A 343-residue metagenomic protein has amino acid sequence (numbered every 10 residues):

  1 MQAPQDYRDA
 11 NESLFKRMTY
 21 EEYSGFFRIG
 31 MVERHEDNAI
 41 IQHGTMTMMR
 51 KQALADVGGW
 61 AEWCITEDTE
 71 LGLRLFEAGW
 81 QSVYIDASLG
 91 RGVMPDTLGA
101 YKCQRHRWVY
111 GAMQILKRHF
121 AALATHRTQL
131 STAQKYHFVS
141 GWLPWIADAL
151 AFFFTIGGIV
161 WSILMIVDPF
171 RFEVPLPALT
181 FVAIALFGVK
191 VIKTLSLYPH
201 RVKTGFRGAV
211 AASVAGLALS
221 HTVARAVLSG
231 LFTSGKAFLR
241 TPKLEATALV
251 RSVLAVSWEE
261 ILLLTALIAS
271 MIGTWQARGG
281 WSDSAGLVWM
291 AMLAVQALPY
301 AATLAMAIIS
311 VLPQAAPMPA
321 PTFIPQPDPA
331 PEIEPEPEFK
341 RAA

Functional and structural regions predicted by a protein language model:
M1-I65, E77, L98-V139, L143: Long helical/loop segments within the catalytic core of UDP-sugar-dependent glycosyltransferases, especially the large
A10, G92-V93: Generic structural signal for helix capping and beta-alpha/helix-loop junctions
W63, G72-R91: Catalytic donor-sugar/metal-binding loop of nucleotide-sugar-dependent glycosyltransferases
V93-Y110, T204-V210, G235-V250: Nucleotide-sugar-dependent glycosyltransferase catalytic core
M94, Y101-H119, V210, V214-A224 (+1 more regions): Intracellular alpha-helical coupling/juxtamembrane segments of multi-pass membrane proteins
P144-A237, V253-P329: Membrane-embedded multi-pass helical conduit in multi-pass membrane proteins, especially envelope-biosynthetic
P331-A343: Long, low-complexity, intrinsically disordered segments
